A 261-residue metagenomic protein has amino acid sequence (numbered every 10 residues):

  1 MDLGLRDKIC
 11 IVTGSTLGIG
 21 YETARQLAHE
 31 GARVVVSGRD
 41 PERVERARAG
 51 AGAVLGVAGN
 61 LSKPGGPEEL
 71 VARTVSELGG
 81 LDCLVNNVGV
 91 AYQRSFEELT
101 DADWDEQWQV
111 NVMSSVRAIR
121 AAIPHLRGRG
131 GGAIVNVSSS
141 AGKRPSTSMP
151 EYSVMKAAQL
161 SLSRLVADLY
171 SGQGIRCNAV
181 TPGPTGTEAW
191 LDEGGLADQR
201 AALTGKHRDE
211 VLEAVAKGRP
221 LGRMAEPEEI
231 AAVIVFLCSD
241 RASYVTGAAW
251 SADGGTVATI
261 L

Functional and structural regions predicted by a protein language model:
I9, T16-G18: Conserved glycine-rich cofactor-binding loop
V85, S171, R176, V245-G247: Short, small/polar-rich loop/turn modules that mediate ligand/substrate recognition or access, typified
S95-F96, D103-W108, A197, A201 (+1 more regions): Substrate-binding pocket helix/loop in short-chain dehydrogenase/reductase
I119, M155-A158, S163: Active-site helix of classical SDR
P124, D168-L169, S243: Alpha-helical segment proximal to the catalytic Tyr-Lys
S139: Residue(s) in the substrate-gating loop at a strand-loop-helix junction that position the organic substrate next
R144, I234-V235, T246-L261: Short C-terminal tail/terminal secondary-structure segment of NAD(P)H-dependent dehydrogenase/reductase domains
